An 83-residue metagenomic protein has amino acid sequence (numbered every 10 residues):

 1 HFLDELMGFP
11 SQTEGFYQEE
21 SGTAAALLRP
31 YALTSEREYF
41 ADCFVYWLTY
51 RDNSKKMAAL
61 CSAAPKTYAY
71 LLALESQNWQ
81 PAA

Functional and structural regions predicted by a protein language model:
H1-A83: Active-site-flanking segments in enzyme catalytic domains
